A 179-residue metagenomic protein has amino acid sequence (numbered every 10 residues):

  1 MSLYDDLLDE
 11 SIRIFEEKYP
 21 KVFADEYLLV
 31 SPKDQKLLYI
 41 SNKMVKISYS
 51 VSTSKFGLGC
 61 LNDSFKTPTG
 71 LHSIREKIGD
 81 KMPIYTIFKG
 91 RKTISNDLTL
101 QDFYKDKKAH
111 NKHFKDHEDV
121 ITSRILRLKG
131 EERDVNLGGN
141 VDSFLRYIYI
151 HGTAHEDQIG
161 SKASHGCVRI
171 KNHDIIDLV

Functional and structural regions predicted by a protein language model:
M1-Y149, T153-V179: N-terminal pre-domains immediately preceding structured catalytic cores
